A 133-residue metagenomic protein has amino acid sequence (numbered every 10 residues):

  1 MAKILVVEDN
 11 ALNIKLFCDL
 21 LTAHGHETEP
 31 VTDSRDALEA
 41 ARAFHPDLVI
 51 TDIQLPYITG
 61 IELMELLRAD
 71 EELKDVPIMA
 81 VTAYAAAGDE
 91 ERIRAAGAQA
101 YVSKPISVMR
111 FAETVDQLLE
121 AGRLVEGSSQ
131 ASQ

Functional and structural regions predicted by a protein language model:
E8: Conserved acidic carboxylate
K15-A23: Charged docking surfaces used in two-component/phosphorelay signaling
G25-T32, A40, V102: Short hydrophobic/Thr-rich beta-strand motif most characteristic of the beta2 strand and flanking loop of CheY-like
P30, L55-I58, A87, A95: Residue-level signal for the "D+5" position in two-component response regulator receiver
D52, T82: Active-site residues of response regulator receiver
P56, E65, K74, A86: The feature encodes the CheY-like receiver
I106-V115: C-terminal output helix
